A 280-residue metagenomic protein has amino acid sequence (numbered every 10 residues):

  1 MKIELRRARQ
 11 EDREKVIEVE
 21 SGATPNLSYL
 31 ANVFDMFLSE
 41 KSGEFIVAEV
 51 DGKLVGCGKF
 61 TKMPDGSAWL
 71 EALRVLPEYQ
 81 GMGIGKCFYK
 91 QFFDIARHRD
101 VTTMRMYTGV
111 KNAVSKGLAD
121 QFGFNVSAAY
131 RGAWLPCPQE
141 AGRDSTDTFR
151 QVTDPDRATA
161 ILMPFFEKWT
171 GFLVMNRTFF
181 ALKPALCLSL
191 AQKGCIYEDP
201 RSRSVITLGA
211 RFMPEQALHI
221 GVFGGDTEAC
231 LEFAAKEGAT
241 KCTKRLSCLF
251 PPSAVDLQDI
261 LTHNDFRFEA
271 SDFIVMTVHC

Functional and structural regions predicted by a protein language model:
R13, E20-K59, P164-R201: Active-site rim helix/loop that mediates acceptor-substrate recognition in acyltransferases
V47, K53-T61, W69, R74 (+1 more regions): Conserved beta-strand in the GNAT
K62, R105-T108, N125-Q139, D265-H279: Conserved catalytic-core motifs of GNAT/GCN5-like acyltransferases
K62-L70, Q80, L208-G221, F268-D272: A conserved beta-turn-beta hairpin within the catalytic core of GNAT-like acetyltransferases that forms part
A68, I95-K111, K241-P251: Conserved GNAT acetyl-CoA-binding A-motif
V75-P77, G81-I95, G117, Q121 (+1 more regions): Conserved acetyl-CoA-binding loop-helix of GNAT-fold acetyltransferases
M82, K86, H98, V110-A128 (+1 more regions): Conserved active-site alpha-helix within GNAT-family acetyltransferase domains
F122-P214: Amide-forming acyltransferase catalytic core, primarily the GNAT-like/NAT-type and related acyltransferase folds
